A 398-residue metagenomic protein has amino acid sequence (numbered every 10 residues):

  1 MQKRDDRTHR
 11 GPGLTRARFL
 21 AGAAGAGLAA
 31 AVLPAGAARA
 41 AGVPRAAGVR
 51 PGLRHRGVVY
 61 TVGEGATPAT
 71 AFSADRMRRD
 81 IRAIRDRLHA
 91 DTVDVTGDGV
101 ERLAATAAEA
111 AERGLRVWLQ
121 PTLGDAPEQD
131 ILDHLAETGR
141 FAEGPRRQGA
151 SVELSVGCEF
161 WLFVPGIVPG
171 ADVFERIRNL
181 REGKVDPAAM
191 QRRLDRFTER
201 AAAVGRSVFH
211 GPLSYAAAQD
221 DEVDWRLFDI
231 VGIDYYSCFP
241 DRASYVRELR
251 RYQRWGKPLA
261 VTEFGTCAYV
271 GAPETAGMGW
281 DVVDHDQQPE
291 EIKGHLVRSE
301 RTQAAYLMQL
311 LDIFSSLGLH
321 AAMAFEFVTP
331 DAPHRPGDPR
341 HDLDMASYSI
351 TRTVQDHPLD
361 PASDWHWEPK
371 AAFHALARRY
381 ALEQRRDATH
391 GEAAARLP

Functional and structural regions predicted by a protein language model:
M1-L14: N-terminal secretory signal peptides
L14-G27: N-terminal export leaders
A46-D80: Boundary/entry segment of secreted carbohydrate-active catalytic domains
R87-Q129, D133, L194-V204, V208-H210: Aromatic-lined substrate-binding rim segments of carbohydrate-active enzymes
R140-Q191: Active-site groove signature of glycoside hydrolases
L194-D221, V261-E263, M323-E326: Aromatic-lined carbohydrate-recognition surfaces of secreted/lumenal glycan-active proteins
D224-E291: Glycoside hydrolase catalytic-domain groove-lining segments
F325-P398: Aromatic-rich peripheral "rim/lid" segments of glycoside hydrolase catalytic domains that contact and position glycan
